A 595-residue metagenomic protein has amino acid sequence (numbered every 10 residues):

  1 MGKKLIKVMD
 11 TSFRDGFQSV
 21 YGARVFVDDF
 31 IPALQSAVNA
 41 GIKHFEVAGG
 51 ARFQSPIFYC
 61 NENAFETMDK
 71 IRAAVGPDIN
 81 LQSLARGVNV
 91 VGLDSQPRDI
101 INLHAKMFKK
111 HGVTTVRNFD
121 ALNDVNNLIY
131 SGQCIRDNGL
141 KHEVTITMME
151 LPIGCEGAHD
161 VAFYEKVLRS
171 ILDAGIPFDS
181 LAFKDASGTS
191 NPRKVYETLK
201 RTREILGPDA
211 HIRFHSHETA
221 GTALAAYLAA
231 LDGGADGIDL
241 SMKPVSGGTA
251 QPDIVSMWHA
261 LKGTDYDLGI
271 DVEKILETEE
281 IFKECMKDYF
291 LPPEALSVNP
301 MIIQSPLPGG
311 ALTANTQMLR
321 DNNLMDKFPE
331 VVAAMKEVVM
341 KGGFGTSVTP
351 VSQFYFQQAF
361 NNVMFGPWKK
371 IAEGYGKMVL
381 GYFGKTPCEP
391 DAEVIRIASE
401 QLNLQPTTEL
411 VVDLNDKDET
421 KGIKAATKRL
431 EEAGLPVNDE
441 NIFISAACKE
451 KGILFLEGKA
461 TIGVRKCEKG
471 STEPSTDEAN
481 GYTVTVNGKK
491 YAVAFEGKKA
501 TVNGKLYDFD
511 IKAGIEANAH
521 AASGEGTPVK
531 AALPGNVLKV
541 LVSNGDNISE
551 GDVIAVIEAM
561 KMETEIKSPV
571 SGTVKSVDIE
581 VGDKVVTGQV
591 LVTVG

Functional and structural regions predicted by a protein language model:
M1-V20, M68: N-terminal amphipathic alpha-helix/helix-capping segment at the start of soluble metabolic enzymes
V8-F13, F45-V47, I79-R86, V116-R117 (+4 more regions): Hydrophobic faces of well-ordered beta-strands that scaffold small-molecule active sites in alpha/beta enzyme cores
G16, N118, L181, G234 (+2 more regions): Conserved, mostly hydrophobic/aromatic
V38-P56, S297-M301, P306-G497, T501-A513: Terminal or standalone catalytic/regulatory effector modules within metabolic enzymes and repeat proteins
G49-K166, S187-G188: Active-site beta->alpha loop and helix N-cap motifs at the rims of alpha/beta catalytic domains
F163, A220-G233: Catalytic cores of alpha/beta
L224-A225, I254, W258-L261, D265-L324 (+2 more regions): Core active-site phosphate/anionic-ligand binding loop and the adjoining beta-turn-alpha structural block in enzyme
N518-G595: Structured functional modules or segments
